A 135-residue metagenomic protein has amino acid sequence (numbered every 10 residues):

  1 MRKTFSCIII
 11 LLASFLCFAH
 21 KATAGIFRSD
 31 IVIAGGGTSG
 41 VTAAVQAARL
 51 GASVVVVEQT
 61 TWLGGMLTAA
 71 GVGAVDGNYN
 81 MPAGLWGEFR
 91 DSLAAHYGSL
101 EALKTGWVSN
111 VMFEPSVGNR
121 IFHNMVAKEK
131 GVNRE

Functional and structural regions predicted by a protein language model:
M1-T4: Positively charged n-region of N-terminal signal peptides that target proteins for export
S6-C17: Bacterial N-terminal signal peptides
A19-A24: Boundary at the C-terminal end of the N-terminal hydrophobic targeting segment
G25-S39: Beta1/beta-strand and adjacent pyrophosphate-binding region of the FAD-binding site in flavoprotein oxidoreductases
R28-S29, L50-S53: Short coil/turn connectors at secondary-structure junctions
A47: Aromatic pocket-lining residues of Rossmann-like dinucleotide-binding sites
A52-S53, E58-E135: Conserved N-terminal/central alpha/beta ligand/cofactor-binding core
